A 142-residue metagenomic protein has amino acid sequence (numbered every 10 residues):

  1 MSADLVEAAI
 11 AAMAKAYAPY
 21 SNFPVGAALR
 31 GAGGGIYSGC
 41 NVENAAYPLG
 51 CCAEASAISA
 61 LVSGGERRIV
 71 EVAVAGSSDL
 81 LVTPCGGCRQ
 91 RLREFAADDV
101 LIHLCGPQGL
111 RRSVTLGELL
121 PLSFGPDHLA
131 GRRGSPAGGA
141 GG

Functional and structural regions predicted by a protein language model:
M1-A18, E66-G142: C-terminal binding/interaction regions
A8-A11, A53-L61: Short, well-ordered amphipathic alpha-helical segments that serve as non-catalytic structural scaffolds within diverse
N22-G31: Short beta-strand scaffold segments in enzyme catalytic cores
P24, Y37, A73: Conserved beta-strand segments that form the floor/walls of ligand-binding pockets within enzyme and binding domains
R30, S59-E66: Alpha-helix C-terminal capping segments
R30-A32, N41-V42: Histidine- and/or cysteine-centered catalytic micro-motif in compact active-site loops
G35-I36, R111: Hydrophobic "anchor" residues
N41-A55: Compact, glycine-rich, soluble single-domain proteins
